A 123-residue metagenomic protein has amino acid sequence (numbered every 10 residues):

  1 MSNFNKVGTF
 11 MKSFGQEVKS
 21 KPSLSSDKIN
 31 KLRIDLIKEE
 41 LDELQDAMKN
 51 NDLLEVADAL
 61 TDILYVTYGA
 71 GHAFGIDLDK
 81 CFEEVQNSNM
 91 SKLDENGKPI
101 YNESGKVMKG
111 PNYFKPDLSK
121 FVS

Functional and structural regions predicted by a protein language model:
M1-L60, L64-S123: Flexible "arm" and connector segments at domain edges
